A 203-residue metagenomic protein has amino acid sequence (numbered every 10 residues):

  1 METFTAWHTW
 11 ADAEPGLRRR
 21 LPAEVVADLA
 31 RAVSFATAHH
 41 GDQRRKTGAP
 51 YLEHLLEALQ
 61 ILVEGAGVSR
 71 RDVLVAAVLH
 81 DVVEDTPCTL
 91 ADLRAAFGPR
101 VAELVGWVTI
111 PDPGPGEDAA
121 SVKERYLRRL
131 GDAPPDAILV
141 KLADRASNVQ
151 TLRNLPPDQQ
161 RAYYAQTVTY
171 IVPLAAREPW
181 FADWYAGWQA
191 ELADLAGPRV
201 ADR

Functional and structural regions predicted by a protein language model:
M1-R203: Active-site helical microenvironments for divalent-metal-assisted chemistry
